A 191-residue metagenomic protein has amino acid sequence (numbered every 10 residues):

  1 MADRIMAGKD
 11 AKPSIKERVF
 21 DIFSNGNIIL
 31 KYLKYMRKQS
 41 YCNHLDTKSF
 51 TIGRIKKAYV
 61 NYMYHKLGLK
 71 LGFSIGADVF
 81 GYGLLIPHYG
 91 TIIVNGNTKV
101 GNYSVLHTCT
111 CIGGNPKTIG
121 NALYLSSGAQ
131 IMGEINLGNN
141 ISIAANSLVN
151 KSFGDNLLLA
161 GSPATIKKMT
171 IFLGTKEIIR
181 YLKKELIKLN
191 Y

Functional and structural regions predicted by a protein language model:
M1-L71, L173-Y191: Terminal amphipathic alpha-helical/low-complexity segments used for targeting or macromolecular assembly
K70-D78: Charged/polar, low-hydrophobicity segments characteristic of intrinsically disordered regions and flexible loops
A77, G81-G83, P87-G96, G101-N102 (+8 more regions): Left-handed beta-helix
N121-I131, S162-Y191: C-terminal segments of enzyme domains that contribute to small-molecule binding surfaces
